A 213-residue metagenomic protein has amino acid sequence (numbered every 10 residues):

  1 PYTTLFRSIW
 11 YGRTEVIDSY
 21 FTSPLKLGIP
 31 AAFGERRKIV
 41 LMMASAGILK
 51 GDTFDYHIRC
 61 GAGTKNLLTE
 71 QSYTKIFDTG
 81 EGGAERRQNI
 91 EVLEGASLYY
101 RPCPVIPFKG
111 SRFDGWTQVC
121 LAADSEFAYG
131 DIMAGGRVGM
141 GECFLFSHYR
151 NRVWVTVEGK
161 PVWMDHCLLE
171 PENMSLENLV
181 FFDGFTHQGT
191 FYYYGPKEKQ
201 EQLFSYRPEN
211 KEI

Functional and structural regions predicted by a protein language model:
P1-L5: Short, small-residue-biased leader/transition segments that mark boundaries at the very start of proteins
F6-W10: Polar/acidic, low-complexity leader/linker segments enriched in S/T/G and N/D
G12-I90, A96: Glycine/small-residue-rich interface belts in oligomeric ring/scaffold proteins and their assembly partners
A44-A46, D78, V105, G141 (+1 more regions): Outer-membrane beta-barrel proteins
G51-D55, E85-R87, R112-W116, H148-R150 (+1 more regions): Transmembrane beta-barrel architecture of outer membranes
C60-A62, E70-S72, V92-E94, P102-P104 (+5 more regions): Short, structured patches in soluble enzyme cores that scaffold and shape functional sites
G82-C143: Internal, conserved structured core segments that host functional sites
M133, R137-I213: A structural signal for small-residue-enriched, beta-sheet-centric alpha/beta enzyme cores and oligomeric scaffold folds
